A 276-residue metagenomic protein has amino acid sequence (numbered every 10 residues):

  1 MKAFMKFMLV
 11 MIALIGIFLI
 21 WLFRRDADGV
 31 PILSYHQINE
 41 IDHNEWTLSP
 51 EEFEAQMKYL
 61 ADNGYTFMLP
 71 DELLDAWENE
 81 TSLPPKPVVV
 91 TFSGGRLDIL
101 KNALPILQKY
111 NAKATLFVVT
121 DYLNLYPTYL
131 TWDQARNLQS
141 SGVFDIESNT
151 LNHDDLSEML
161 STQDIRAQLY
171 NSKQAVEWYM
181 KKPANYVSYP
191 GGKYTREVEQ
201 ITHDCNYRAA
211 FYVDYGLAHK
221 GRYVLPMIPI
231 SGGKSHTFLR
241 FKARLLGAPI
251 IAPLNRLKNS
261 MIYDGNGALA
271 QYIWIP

Functional and structural regions predicted by a protein language model:
K2-V88, I251-P276: N-terminal pre-catalytic segment of deacetylase/amide-hydrolase enzymes
V30-H43, P84-V88, R96-E197, Y223-P226: Metal-dependent polysaccharide deacetylase catalytic core of the NodB/CE4 family, i.e., the active-site-bearing domain
N39, L74, H153, G216-L217 (+1 more regions): Residue-level detector of flexible, active-site-proximal loop/helix-junction positions within diverse enzyme catalytic
G64, K193, N206: Conserved functional loop/turn residues at catalytic and ligand-binding sites
F67-L69, E147, S188, F211-Y212: A structural signal for short, well-ordered beta-strand segments and their strand-loop junctions that often border
N111-T115, V119-E147, E199-H203, Y207-W274: Active-site-adjacent pocket scaffolds in enzyme catalytic domains
